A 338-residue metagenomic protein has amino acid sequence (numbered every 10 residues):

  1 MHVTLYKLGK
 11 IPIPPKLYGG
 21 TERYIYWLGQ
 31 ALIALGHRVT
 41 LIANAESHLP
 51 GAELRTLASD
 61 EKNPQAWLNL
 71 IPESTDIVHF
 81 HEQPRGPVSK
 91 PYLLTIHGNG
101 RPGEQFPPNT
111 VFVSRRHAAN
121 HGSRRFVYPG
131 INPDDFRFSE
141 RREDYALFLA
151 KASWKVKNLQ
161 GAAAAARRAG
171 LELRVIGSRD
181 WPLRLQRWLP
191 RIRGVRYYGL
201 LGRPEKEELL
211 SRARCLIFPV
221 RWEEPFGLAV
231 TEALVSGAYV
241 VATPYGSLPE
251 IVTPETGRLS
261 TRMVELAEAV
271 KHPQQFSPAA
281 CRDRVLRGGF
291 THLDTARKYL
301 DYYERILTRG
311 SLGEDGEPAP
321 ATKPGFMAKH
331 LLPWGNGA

Functional and structural regions predicted by a protein language model:
G9-K16, Y24-N63: N-terminal strand-loop element at the rim of the active site of nucleotide-sugar-dependent glycosyltransferases
E61-K62, E265, H272-A328: A charged, aromatic-enriched C-terminal amphipathic alpha-helix characteristic of glycosyltransferases across folds
R124-P129, D134-I176, G288: Conserved donor-binding/catalytic core segment of Leloir-type glycosyltransferases
L185-E207: Nucleotide-activated donor-binding/catalytic signature segment of Leloir-type glycosyltransferases, i.e., the conserved
E207, V230-V235, P249-E250: Short alpha-helical segment that forms part of, or immediately flanks, the ligand-binding pocket in carbohydrate-active
L216-F218: A short hydrophobic beta-strand element within the catalytic core of glycosyltransferases that build diverse glycans
A238-A242: Short hydrophobic beta-strand element within catalytic cores of glycosyltransferases and related nucleotide-activated
T253-V264, V270-Q275: Conserved acidic donor-binding segment of nucleotide-sugar-dependent glycosyltransferases
